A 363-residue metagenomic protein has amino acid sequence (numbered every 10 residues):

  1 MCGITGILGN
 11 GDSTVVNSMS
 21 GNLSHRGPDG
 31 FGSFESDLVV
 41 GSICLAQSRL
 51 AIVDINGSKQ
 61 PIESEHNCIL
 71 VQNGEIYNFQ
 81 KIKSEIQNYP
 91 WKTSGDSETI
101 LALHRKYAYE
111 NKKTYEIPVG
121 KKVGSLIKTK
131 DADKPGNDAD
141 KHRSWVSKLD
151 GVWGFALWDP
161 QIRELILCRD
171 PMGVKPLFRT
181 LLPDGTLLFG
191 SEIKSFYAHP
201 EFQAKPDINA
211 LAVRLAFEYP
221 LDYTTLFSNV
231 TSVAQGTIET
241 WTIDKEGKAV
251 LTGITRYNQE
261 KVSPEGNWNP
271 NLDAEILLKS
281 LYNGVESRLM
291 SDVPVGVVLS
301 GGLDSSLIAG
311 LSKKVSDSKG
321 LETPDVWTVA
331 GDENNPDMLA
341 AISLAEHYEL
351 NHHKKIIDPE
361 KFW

Functional and structural regions predicted by a protein language model:
M1-V71, E75, Y107, E116 (+5 more regions): N-terminal glutamine amidotransferase
L8-S13, Q87-N88, K106-Y115, V119-G120 (+6 more regions): ATP-dependent adenylate-handling active sites, centered on carboxylate activation for C-N bond formation
N88-D96, F202-N209: Cytochrome P450 catalytic domain signature, combining two hallmark sequence patches
W91-K92, W145-S147, Q203, S291 (+1 more regions): Short, surface-exposed helix-loop/turn micro-motifs enriched in polar/charged residues
S94, G190, A204-K205, G320-L321 (+1 more regions): Non-catalytic, surface-exposed connector residues within folded enzymatic/regulatory domains
I100: Acidic-aromatic/histidine active-site loop/patch
